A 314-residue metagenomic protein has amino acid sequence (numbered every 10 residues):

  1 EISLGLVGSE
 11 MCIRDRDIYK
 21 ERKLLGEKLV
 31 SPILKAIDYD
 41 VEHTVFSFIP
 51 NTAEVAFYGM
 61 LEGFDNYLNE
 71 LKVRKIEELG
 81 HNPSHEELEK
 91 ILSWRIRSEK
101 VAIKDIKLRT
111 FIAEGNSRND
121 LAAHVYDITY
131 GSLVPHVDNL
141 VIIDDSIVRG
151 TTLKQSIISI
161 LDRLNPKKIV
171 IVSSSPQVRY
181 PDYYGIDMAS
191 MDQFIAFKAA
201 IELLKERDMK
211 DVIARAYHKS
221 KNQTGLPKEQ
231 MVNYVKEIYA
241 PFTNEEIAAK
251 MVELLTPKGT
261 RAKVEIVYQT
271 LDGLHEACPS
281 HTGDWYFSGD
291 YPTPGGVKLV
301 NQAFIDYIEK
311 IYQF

Functional and structural regions predicted by a protein language model:
S3, V7-F314: PRPP-associated nucleotide enzymes
